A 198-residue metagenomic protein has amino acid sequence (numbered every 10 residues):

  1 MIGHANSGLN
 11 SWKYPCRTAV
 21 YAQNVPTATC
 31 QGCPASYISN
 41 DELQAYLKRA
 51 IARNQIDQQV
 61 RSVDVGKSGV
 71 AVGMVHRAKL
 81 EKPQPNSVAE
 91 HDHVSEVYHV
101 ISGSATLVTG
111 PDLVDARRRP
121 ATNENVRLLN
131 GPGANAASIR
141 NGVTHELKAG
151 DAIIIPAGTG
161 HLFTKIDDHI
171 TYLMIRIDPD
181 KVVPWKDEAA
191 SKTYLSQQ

Functional and structural regions predicted by a protein language model:
V20-D92, W185-T193, Q197-Q198: A short, N-terminal "cap"/entry segment at the start of jelly-roll beta-barrel domains of the cupin/DSBH fold
A89, S95-H99, T144-H145, A152-I153: His/acidic/aromatic-lined binding-pocket segments of jelly-roll/cupin-type domains and related regulatory beta-sandwich
D92-L107, P111, T122-G133: Short, conserved beta-strand element in jelly-roll/cupin
G131-N141: Short, structured beta-strand/loop micro-motifs enriched in basic residues and often containing a Trp
E146-G160, T164-I166: Conserved metal-binding segment of the jelly-roll/cupin
D168-P184: A short hydrophobic beta-strand segment most commonly corresponding to one strand of the jelly-roll/cupin
